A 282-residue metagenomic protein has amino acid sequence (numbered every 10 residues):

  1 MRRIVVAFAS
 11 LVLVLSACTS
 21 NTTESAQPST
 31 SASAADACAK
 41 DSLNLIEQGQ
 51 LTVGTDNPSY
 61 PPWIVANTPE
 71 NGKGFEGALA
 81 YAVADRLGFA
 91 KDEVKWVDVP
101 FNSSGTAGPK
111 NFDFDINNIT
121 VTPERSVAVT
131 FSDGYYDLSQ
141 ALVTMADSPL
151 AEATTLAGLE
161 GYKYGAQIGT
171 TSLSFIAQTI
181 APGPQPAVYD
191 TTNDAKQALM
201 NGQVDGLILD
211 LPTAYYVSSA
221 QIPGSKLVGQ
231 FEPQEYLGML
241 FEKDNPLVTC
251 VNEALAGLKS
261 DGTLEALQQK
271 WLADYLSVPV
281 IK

Functional and structural regions predicted by a protein language model:
C18-Q27: Bacterial lipoprotein signal-peptidase II cleavage site
T19, G77, D85-R86, S148 (+2 more regions): Extended ligand-binding regions for polar small-molecule ligands
S33-D115: Extracytoplasmic small-molecule ligand-binding "clamshell" domains of the periplasmic binding protein/Venus flytrap
A34, K40-D41, T171-P186, L227 (+1 more regions): Ligand-binding clefts/hinges and TM-proximal coupling segments of bilobed small-molecule sensing domains
N57, D137-T144, L211-A256, Y275-K282: Periplasmic-binding protein-like
D92-L156: Acidic, polar ligand-binding/catalytic clefts
V94-T106, A151-E152, A187-Q197, N201 (+1 more regions): Short helix-initiation/N-cap motifs at beta->coil->alpha
S103, I119-A128, A177-Q178, M200-Q234: A ligand-binding cleft/hinge motif common to bilobed small-molecule-binding domains
